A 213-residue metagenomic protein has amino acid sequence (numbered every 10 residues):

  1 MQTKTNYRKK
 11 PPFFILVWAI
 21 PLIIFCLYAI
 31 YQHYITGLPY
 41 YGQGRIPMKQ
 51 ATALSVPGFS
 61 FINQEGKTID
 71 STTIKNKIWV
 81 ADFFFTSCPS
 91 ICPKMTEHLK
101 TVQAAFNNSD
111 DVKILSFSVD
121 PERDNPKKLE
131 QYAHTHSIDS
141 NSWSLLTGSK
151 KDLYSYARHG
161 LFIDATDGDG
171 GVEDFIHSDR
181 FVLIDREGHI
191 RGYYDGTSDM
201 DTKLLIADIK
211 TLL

Functional and structural regions predicted by a protein language model:
M1-G58: N-terminal targeting signals for export/organelle localization
I46-V80: Short extracytoplasmic
L54-V56, I74-I78, S109-V112, D124 (+1 more regions): Extracytoplasmic
I69-L99, L115: Short active-site neighborhood of thiol/selenol oxidoreductases, capturing the structured segment around
T96-Y156: Structural microenvironment flanking redox-active thiols in thiol-disulfide oxidoreductases
W143, Y154, R158-T166, F175-V182: Structural micro-motif
D167-L213: Thiol-/selenol-based redox modules, centered on thioredoxin-like and closely related oxidoreductase domains
